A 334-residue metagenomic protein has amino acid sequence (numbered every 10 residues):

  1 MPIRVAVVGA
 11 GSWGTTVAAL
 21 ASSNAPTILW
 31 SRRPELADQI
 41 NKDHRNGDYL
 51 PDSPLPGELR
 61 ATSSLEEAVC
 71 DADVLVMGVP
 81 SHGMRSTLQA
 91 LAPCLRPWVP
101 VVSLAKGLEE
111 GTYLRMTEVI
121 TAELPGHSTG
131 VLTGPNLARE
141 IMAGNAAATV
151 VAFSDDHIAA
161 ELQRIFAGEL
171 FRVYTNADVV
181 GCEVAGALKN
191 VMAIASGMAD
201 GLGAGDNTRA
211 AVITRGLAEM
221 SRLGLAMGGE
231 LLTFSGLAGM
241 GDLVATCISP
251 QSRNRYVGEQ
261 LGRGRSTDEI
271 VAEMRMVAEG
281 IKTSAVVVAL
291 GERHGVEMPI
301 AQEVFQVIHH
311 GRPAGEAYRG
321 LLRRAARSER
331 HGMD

Functional and structural regions predicted by a protein language model:
M1-S53, R60-S63, A90: NAD(P)+-binding Rossmann beta1-loop-alpha1 motif at the extreme N-terminus of oxidoreductases
V7, G11, T15, W30 (+21 more regions): Electropositive phosphate-/nucleotide-binding environments in soluble metabolic enzymes
L55, T62-A146, L162: Rossmann-like NAD(P)(H) cofactor-binding subdomain of soluble oxidoreductases
E58-R60, F171: Short, conserved active-site loop motifs that form the nucleotide-linked donor/cofactor pocket
G83, C94, V119-T129, A146-T233: Internal alpha-helical scaffold of NAD(P)-dependent oxidoreductase catalytic cores
S103, S128-T133, V173-A177, G236 (+1 more regions): General beta-strand structural signal in soluble alpha/beta enzymes
K189, A193-D200, L225-S235, G239 (+1 more regions): NAD(P)-dependent Rossmann-like dehydrogenase/reductase catalytic/cofactor-binding core
